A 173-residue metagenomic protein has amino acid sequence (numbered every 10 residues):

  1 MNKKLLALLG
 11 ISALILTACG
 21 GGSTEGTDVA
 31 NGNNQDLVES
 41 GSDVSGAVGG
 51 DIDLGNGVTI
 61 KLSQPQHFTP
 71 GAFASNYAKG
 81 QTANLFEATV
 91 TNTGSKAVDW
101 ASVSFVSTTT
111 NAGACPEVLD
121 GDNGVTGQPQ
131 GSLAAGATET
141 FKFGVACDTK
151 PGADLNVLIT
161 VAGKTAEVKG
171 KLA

Functional and structural regions predicted by a protein language model:
M1-K4: Positively charged n-region of N-terminal signal peptides that target proteins for export
I15-A18: C-terminal motif of bacterial Sec signal peptides marking the signal peptidase cleavage site
G20-I52: N-terminal low-complexity, Pro/Thr-rich disordered segments that flank secretion/membrane-targeting signals
G46-V48, P70-A74, G124-P129: Short structured motifs
P70-N84, S132-A134: Short, solvent-exposed beta-strand/turn "edge" segments of beta-rich domains on protein surfaces
V90-G94: Asparagine-centered strand-capping/turn motif at beta-strand->loop junctions
S95-A137, E167, L172: The feature marks short-to-medium sequence segments in extracytoplasmic or secretory-pathway proteins
F105-V106, A134-A173: Surface-exposed edge beta-strand/loop patches
